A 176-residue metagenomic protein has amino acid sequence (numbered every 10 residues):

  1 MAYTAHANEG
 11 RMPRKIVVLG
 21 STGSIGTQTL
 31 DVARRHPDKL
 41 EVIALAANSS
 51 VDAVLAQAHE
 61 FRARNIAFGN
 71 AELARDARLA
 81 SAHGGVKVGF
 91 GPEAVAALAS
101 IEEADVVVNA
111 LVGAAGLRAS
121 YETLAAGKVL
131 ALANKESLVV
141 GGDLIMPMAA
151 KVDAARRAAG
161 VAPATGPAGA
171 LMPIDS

Functional and structural regions predicted by a protein language model:
A2-A114: N-terminal glycine-/serine-/threonine-rich beta1-alpha1-beta2 phosphate-ribose binding loop of Rossmann-like
G20, A133-N134: Active-site acidic Asp-centered loop
L40, G166-G169: Short secondary-structure junction motifs
N65, V129-L130: A short hydrophobic/small-residue beta-strand
V86, K128, G169: Short phosphate-binding/catalytic loops that engage adenosine nucleotides
I101-A104, T123, G127: A short, terminal or domain-edge coil/loop segment
A114-A126, K135-G166: Rossmann-fold NAD(P)-binding glycine/threonine-rich loop
A170-D175: A glycine-rich helix N-cap at a beta->alpha junction
